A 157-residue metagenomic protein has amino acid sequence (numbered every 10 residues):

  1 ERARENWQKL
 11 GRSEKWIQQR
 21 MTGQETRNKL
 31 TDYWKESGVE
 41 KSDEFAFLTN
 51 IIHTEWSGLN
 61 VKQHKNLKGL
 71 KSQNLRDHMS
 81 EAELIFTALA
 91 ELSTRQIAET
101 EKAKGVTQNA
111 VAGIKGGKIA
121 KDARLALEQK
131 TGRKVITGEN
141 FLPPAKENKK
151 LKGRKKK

Functional and structural regions predicted by a protein language model:
E1-K157: Positively charged, phosphate-engaging catalytic surfaces used for nucleic-acid and nucleotide handling
